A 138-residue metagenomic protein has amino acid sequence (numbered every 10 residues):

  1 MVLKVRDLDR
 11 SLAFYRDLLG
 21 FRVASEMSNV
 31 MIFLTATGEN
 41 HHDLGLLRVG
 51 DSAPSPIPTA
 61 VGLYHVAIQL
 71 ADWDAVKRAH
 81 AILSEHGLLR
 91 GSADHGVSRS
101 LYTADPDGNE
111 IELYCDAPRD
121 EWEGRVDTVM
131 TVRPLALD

Functional and structural regions predicted by a protein language model:
L3-R48: Core segments of cupin and vicinal oxygen chelate
V5-D9, V66-E110, C115-E121, L135-D138: Vicinal oxygen chelate
M27, I57-A60: Short glycine/proline-enriched turns and hinge-like loops at secondary-structure junctions
L47-D51, D116: Acetyl-CoA-dependent GNAT
D51-I57: Short beta-strand/turn micro-motifs at beta-sheet edges
P56, W122-R125: A short, polar/proline- and glycine-enriched secondary-structure boundary/capping micro-motif
V61-H65: Short, solvent-exposed beta-strand edge segments and adjacent coil->beta transition regions
V126-D138: Short, solvent-exposed cationic patches
